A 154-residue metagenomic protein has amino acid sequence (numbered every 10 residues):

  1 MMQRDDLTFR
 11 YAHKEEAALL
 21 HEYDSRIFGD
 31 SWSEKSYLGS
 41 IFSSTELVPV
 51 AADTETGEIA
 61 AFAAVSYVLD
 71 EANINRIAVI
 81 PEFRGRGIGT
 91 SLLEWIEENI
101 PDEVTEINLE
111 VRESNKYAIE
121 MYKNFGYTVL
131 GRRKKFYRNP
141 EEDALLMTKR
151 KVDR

Functional and structural regions predicted by a protein language model:
M2-R4, Y11-E82, L93-N99, R150-R154: Acetyl-CoA-dependent GNAT
T45, D70, N115, Y137-D143: Short acidic/glycine-enriched loop/turn segments that link adjacent beta-strands
D70, T105, T128: Short acidic/polar active-site loop segments enriched in Thr and Asp
A72, R86, L145: Glycine-centered loop/turn positions within well-structured domains that cap or flank conserved ligand/cofactor-binding
I77-E94, R112-E120, N124-F125: Conserved glycine-rich acetyl-CoA-binding loop
L93, N99-E110: Conserved GNAT acetyl-CoA-binding A-motif
N108-E110, K123, T128-L145: Conserved catalytic-core motifs of GNAT/GCN5-like acyltransferases
